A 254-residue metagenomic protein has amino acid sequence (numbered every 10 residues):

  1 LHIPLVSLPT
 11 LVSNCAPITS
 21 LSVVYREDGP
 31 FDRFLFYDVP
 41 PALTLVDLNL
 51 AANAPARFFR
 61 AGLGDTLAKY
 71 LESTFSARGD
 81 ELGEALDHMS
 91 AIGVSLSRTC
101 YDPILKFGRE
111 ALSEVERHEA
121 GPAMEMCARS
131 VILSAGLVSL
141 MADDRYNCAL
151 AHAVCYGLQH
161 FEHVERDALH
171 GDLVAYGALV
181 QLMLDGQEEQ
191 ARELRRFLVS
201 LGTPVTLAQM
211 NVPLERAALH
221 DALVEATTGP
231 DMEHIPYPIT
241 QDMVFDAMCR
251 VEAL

Functional and structural regions predicted by a protein language model:
H2-G93: A glycine/threonine-rich phosphate-anchoring loop and its flanking beta-alpha core in nucleotide/phosphate-binding
F58, G62, T99, I239-D246: Short, charged alpha-helical segments
L67, L71, M124-V138, A178 (+3 more regions): Short alpha-helical scaffolding segments that buttress acidic/His motifs in well-ordered protein cores
Y70, T74-R78, A111, S134 (+2 more regions): A short secondary-structure junction motif
S76, D80, S113, R117 (+4 more regions): Intrinsically disordered or highly flexible coil/loop and linker segments, enriched in small and charged/polar residues
E84-F197: Active-site segments that bind and position negatively charged phosphate/pyrophosphate groups
Q187-L254: C-terminal charged capping/lid subdomain of soluble metabolic enzymes
